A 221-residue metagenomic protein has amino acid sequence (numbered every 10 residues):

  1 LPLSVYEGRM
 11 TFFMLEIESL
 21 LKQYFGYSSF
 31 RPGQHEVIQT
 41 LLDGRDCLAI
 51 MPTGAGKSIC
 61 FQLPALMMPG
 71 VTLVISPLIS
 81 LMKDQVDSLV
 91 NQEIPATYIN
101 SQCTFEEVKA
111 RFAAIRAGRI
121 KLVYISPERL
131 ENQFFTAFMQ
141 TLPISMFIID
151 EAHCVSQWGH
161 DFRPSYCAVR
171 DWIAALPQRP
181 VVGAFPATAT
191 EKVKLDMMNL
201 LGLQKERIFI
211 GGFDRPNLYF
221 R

Functional and structural regions predicted by a protein language model:
F12-P52: Conserved pre-motif I regulatory segment
D43-A49, G70-V71, R119-K121, P180-V181: Pre-Walker A (Motif I) flank of P-loop NTPase domains
G44-L63, I75, F185: Walker A/P-loop
A55, C103-M146, C154-H160: Conserved helix/coil segment N-terminal to the catalytic DExD/H
L73, I79-I125, R207-F209: Conserved nucleic-acid-binding Ia/Ib motif block in the N-terminal RecA-like helicase ATPase lobe
I79-L81, C103-F105, E128-E131, H153-C154 (+2 more regions): Conserved nucleotide-binding/hydrolysis micro-motifs of P-loop NTPases
Y98, Q102, S156-R163, Y219-R221: Flexible beta-alpha connector loops of hexameric P-loop NTPases
Q140-T141, S145-M146, H153-G211: Post-DEXD/H (motif II) to motif III coupling segment of the RecA-like Helicase ATP-binding lobe
